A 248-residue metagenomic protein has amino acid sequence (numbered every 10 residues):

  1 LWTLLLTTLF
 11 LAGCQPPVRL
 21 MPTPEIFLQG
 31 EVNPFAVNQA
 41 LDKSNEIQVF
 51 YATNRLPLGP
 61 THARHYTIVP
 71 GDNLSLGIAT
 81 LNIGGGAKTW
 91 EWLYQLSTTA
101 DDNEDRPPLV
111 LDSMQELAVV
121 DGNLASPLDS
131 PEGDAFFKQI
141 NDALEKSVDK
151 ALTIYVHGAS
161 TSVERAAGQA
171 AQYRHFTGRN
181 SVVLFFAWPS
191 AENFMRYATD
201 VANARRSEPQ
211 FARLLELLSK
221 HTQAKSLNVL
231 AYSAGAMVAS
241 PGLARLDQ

Functional and structural regions predicted by a protein language model:
W2-A12: Bacterial N-terminal signal peptides
C14-V182: Flexible, membrane-associating and regulatory peripheral segments of lipid-active enzymes
L56-L58, G158-S162, P189-N193, A234-M237: Solvent-exposed loop/turn segments at secondary-structure junctions within structured extracellular/periplasmic domains
G168, P241-R245: Active-site signature of alpha/beta-hydrolase-fold catalytic machinery across serine- and Asp/Cys-nucleophile hydrolases
A187-A202: Cap/lid segment of the alpha/beta-hydrolase catalytic domain
D200-H221: Alpha/beta-hydrolase active-site loop
F211, A231, G235, A239: Gly/Ala-rich beta-loop-alpha elbow adjacent to hydrolase catalytic centers
T222-Y232: Alpha/beta-hydrolase fold nucleophile elbow
